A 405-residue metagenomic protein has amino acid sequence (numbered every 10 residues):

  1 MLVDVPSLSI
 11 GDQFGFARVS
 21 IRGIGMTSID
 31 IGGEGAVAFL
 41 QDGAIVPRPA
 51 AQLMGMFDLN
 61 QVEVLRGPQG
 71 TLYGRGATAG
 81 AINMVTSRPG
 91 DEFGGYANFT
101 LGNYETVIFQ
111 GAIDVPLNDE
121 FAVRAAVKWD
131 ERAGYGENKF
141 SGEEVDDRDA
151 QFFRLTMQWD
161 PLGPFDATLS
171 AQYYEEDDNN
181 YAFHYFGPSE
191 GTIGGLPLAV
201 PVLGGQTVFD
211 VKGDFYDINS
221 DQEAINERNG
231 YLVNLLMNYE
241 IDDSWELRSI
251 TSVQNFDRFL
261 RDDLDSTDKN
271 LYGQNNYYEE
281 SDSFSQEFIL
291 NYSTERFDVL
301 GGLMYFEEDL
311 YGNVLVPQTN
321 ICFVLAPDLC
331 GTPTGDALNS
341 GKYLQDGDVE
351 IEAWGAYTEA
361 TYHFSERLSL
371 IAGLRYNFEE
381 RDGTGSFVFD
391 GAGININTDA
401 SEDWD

Functional and structural regions predicted by a protein language model:
M1-T27, V37-G55, Q61-G70: Periplasmic N-terminal accessory/gating domains of Gram-negative outer-membrane beta-barrel systems
R18, A81, Y96, I108-Q110 (+5 more regions): Membrane-embedded beta-strand positions in outer-membrane beta-barrel channels/transporters
E34-A36, R48, F57-N60, R66 (+5 more regions): Outer-membrane beta-barrel translocator/receptor signature
G43, V115, M157-D160, Y239 (+6 more regions): Residue-level signature of outer-membrane beta-barrel architecture
D91, E105, N118-E120, E131 (+7 more regions): Short coil turns and loop connectors of transmembrane beta-barrels in diderm outer membranes and organellar homologs
F99-N103, W129-A133, Y173-D177, V253-D257 (+3 more regions): Transmembrane beta-strands of outer-membrane beta-barrel pores
K139-E144, Y305-D405: Signature of Gram-negative outer-membrane beta-barrel scaffolds
G142, D147-L300, F306-E308: Outer-membrane beta-barrel domain signature, strongest for Gram-negative TonB-dependent receptors and also present
